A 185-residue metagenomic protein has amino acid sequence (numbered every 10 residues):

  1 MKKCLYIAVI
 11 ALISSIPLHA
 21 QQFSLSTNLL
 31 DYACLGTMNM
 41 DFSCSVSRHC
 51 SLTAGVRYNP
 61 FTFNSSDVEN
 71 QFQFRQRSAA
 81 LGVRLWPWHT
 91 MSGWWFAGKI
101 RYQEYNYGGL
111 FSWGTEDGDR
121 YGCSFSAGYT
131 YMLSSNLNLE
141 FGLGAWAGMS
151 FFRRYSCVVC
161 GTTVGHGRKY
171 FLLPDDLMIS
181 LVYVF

Functional and structural regions predicted by a protein language model:
I7-S15: Bacterial N-terminal signal peptides
I16-A20: Sec/Tat signal peptide C-region and signal peptidase I cleavage site
Q21-F23, C34-M38, Q73-A79, D117-C123 (+1 more regions): Residues that define the transmembrane beta-barrel architecture of outer-membrane proteins
Q22-L25, N64-D67, G108-S112, C160-H166: Extracytoplasmic loops and strand-loop junctions of Gram-negative outer membrane beta-barrel proteins
S24-N39, N59, T90: Solvent-exposed loop/turn segments connecting transmembrane beta-strands in outer-membrane beta-barrel proteins
C44-F141, S180-Y183: Gram-negative (and chloroplast) outer-membrane scaffold detector with strong preference for beta-barrel transmembrane
S134-F185: Predominantly the C-terminal beta-signal and adjacent terminal strand-loop region of outer-membrane beta-barrel
